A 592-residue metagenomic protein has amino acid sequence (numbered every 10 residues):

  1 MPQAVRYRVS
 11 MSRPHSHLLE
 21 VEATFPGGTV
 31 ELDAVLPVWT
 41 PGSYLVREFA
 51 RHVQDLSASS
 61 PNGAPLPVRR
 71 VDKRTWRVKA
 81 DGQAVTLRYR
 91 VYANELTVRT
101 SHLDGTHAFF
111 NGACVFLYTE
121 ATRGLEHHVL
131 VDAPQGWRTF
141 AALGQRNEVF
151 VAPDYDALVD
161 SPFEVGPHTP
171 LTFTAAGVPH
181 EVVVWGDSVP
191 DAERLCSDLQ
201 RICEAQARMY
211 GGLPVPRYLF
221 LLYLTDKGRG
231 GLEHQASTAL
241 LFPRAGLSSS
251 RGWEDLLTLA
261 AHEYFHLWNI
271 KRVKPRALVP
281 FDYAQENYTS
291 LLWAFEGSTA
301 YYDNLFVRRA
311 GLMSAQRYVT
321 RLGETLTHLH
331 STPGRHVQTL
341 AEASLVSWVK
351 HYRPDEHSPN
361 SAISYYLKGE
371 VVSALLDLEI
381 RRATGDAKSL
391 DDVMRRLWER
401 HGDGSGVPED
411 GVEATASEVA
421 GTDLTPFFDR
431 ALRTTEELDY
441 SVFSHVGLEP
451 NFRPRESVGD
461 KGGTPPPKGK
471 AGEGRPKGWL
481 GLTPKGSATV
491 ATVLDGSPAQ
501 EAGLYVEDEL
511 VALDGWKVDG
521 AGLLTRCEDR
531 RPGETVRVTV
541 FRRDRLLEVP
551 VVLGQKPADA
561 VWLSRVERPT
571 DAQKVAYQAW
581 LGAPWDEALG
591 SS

Functional and structural regions predicted by a protein language model:
M1-W39: Early extracytoplasmic/domain-onset interaction patches
V5-Y7, L19-A23, A34, V85-L87 (+4 more regions): Hydrophobic residues positioned within well-ordered beta-strands of beta-sheet architectures
T24, P41, R47-D55, S59-P216 (+1 more regions): Non-catalytic architectural context of zinc metalloproteases
W39, D81, Y92, P134 (+4 more regions): Solvent-exposed coil/turn segments that connect beta secondary-structure elements in extracytoplasmic/periplasmic
E95, W137, Y210-P214, E263-R272 (+8 more regions): A generic secondary-structure signal for well-formed alpha-helical elements
T169-L292, S298, Y302: Juxtacatalytic substrate-recognition/specificity segment
F242, V273-A341: Acidic/histidine-rich catalytic neighborhood
D303, M313-S592: C-terminal recognition in membrane/secretory proteostasis and scaffolding
